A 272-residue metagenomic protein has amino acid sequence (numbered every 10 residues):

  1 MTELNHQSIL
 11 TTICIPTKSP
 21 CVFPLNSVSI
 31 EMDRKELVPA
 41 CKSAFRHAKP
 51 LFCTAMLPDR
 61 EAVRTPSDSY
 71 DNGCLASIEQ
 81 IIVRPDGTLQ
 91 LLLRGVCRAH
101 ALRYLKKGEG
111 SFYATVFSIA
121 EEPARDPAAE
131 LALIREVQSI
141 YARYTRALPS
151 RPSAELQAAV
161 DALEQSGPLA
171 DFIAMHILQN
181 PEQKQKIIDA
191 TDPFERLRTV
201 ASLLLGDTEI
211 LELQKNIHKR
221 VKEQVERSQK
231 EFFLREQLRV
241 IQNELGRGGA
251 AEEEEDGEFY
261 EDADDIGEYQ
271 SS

Functional and structural regions predicted by a protein language model:
M1-S272: N-terminal low-complexity, acidic/polar interaction/targeting segments
